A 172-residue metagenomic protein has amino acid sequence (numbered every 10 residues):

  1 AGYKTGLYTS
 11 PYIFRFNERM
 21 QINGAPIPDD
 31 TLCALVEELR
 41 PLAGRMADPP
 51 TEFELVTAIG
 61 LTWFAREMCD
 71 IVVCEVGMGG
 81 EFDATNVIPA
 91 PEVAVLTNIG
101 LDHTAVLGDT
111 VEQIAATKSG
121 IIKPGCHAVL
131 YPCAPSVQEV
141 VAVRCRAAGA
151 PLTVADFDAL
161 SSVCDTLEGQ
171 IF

Functional and structural regions predicted by a protein language model:
A1-G2, T97: Conserved adenylation A10 loop of the ANL superfamily
Y3-P89, L101, A105-L107, Q113 (+1 more regions): ATP-dependent carboxylate-amine ligase catalytic core
A47, L55, M68-I71, E75 (+1 more regions): Acidic, Mg2+-coordinating active-site environments of NTP-dependent enzymes
